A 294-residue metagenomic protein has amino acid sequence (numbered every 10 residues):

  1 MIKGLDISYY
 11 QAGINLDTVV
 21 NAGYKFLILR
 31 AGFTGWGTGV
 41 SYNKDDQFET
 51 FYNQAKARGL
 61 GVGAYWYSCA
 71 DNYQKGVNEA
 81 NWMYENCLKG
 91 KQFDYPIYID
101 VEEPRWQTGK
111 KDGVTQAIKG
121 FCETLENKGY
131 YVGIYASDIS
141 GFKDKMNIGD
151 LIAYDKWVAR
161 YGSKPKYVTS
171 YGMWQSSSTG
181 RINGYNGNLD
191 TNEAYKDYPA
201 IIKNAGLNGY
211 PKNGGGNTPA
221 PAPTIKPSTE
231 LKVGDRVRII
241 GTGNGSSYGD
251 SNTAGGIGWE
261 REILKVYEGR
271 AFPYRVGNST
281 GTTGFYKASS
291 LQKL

Functional and structural regions predicted by a protein language model:
M1-C122, E126-G129: Substrate-binding cleft of extracellular glycoside hydrolase catalytic domains
M1-G13, D17-T18, G149-A222: Functionally critical loop-and-helix segments that line ligand-binding/catalytic clefts of soluble enzyme domains
V20-G23, A57-R58, G90-F93, N127 (+4 more regions): Extracellular/periplasmic catalytic domains that process cell-envelope and extracellular macromolecules
Y84-Y98, E103, K145-Y171: Structural recognition of alpha->loop->beta junctions
L125-K143: Aromatic-lined carbohydrate-recognition surfaces of secreted/lumenal glycan-active proteins
P219-E268: Beta-loop motif signature
G269-V276: Short aromatic-glycine-enriched beta-strand elements
N278-L294: Intrinsically disordered, low-complexity, charged/polar segments
